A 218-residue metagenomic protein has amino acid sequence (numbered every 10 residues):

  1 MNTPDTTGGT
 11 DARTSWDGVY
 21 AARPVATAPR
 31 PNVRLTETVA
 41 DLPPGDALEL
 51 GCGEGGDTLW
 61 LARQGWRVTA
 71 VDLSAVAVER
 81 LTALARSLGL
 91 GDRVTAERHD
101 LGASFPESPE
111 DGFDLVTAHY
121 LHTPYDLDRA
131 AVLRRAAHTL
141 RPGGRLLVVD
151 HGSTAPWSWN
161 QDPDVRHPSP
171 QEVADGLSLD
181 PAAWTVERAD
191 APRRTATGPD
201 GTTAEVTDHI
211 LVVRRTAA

Functional and structural regions predicted by a protein language model:
M1-L42, T154: Conserved class I S-adenosyl-L-methionine
G45-G53: Conserved class I S-adenosyl-L-methionine
T58, A62-G102: Class I SAM-dependent methyltransferase SAM/SAH-binding core
P106-L115: A short acidic, Gly/Pro-enriched loop at the edge of an enzyme's catalytic core that lines a small-molecule cofactor
T123-A136: A short, conserved alpha-helix within the catalytic core of class I
G143-H151: Conserved beta-strand signature within the Rossmann-like core of class I S-adenosyl-L-methionine
R166-A183, E187-A189: Short alpha-helix
T197-A218: Core SAM-dependent methyltransferase catalytic element
